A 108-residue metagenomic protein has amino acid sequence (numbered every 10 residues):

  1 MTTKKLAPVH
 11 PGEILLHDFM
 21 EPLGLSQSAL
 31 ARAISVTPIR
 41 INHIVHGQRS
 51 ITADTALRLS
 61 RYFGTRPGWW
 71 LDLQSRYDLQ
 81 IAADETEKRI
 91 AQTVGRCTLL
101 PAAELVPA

Functional and structural regions predicted by a protein language model:
M1-L25, D72: A short, Lys/Arg-rich alpha-helix, primarily the initiator
M20, A31, S60: The alpha-helix within a helix-turn-helix
L25-H43: Short alpha-helical DNA-recognition segment
S35, H46, S75: Residue-level detection of the helix-turn-helix DNA-binding "recognition helix"
Q48-R61: Short, basic-rich loop-to-helix N-cap that marks the start of a DNA-contacting helix
L71-A108: Short, charged recognition helix plus adjacent turn of helix-turn-helix-like nucleic-acid-binding domains
